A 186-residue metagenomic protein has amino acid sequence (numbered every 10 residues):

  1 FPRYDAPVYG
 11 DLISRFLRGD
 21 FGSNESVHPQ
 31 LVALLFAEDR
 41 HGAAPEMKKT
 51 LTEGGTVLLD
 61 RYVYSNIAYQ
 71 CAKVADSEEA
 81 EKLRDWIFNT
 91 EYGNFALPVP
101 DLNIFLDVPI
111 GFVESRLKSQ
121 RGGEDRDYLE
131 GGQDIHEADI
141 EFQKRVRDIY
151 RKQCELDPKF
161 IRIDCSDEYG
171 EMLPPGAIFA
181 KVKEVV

Functional and structural regions predicted by a protein language model:
F1-F95: ATP-dependent small-molecule kinase phosphotransfer cores that center on conserved nucleotide phosphate-binding segments
P2, F105, R162-D164: Structural signal for conserved beta-strand scaffold positions within catalytic alpha/beta enzyme cores
Y4, Y62, V108, S166-D167: Short beta->alpha linker loops
V8-R15, V108, F112, R145: Generic alpha-helical secondary structure signal
L59-Y62, I87, A96-K118: Conserved phosphate-donor/acceptor-positioning beta-strand/loop module used by diverse small-molecule
G111-V186: NTP-dependent small-molecule kinase module
